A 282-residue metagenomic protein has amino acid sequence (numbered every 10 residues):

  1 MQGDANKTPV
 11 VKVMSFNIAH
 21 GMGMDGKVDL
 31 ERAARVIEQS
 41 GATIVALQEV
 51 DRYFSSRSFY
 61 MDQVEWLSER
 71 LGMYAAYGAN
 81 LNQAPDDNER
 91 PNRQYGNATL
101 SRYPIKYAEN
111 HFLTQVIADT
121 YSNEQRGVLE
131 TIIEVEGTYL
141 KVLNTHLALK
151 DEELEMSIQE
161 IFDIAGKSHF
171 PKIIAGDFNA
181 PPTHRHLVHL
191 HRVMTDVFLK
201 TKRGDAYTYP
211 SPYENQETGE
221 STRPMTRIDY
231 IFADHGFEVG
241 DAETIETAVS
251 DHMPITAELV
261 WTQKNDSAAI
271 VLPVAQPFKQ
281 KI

Functional and structural regions predicted by a protein language model:
M1-M73, Y77-R93, Q159, Q263-I282: N-terminal, active-site-proximal structural segment of metallo-dependent hydrolase catalytic domains
G3-V13, R93-N97, S101-K106, N123-N144 (+2 more regions): Beta-strand-turn-beta hairpins that frame and shape the catalytic cleft of phosphate-ester-processing enzymes
V11-I18, A33-S58, L100, T131 (+5 more regions): Active-site beta-strand/loop signature of hydrolases that rely on acidic residues for catalysis
H20-M22, R52-Y53, L113-Y121, N144-D151: Surface-exposed cleft-lining segments at the edges of enzyme active sites
V28, R32, D62, W66 (+5 more regions): Extracytoplasmic/secreted proteins, especially bacterial periplasmic and envelope-associated proteins
S56-Y60, Y74-T99, Y121, N179-T247: Active site of divalent-metal-dependent phosphoester/diester hydrolases
F112-A118, L147-L149, E246-S250, A275-K279: Short, solvent-exposed aromatic-acidic interface loops
E134-E136, V193, D251: Short strand-coil-strand connectors
